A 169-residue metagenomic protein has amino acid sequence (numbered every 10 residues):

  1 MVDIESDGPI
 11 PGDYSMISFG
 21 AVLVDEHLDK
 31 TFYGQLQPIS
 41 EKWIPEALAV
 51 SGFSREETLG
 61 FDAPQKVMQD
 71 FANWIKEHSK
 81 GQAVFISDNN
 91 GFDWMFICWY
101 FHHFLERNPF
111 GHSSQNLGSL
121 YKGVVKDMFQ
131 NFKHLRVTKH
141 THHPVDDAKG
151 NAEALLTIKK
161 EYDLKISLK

Functional and structural regions predicted by a protein language model:
V2-D88, R136-T138: Conserved non-catalytic scaffold segment of RNase H-like nuclease domains
D3-E5, D93, N116, D147: Acidic active-site catalytic centers that drive phospho-/nucleotidyl reactions and related ester hydrolyses
P11-D13, L28, G60, F96 (+3 more regions): Short, function-defining helix-loop hinge/capping sites that tune catalysis or transport
L36-P38, K42-I44, L48-S51, R55-T58 (+1 more regions): Active-site-proximal helix-loop-helix substrate-binding element of RNase H-like nuclease domains
E46, D70-N73, M95, W99 (+2 more regions): Residue-level signal for well-ordered alpha-helical scaffold segments within enzymatic catalytic domains
S79-G81, P109, L168: Short helix-terminating capping/connector loops at secondary-structure junctions
V84-N90, M95-F96, Q130-K169: Acidic, Mg2+-coordinating catalytic module of metal-dependent nucleases/exonucleases that use a two-metal-ion mechanism
G91-H112: Substrate-recognition/cap helix-loop segment adjacent to the acidic, metal-dependent catalytic center of Asp-based
